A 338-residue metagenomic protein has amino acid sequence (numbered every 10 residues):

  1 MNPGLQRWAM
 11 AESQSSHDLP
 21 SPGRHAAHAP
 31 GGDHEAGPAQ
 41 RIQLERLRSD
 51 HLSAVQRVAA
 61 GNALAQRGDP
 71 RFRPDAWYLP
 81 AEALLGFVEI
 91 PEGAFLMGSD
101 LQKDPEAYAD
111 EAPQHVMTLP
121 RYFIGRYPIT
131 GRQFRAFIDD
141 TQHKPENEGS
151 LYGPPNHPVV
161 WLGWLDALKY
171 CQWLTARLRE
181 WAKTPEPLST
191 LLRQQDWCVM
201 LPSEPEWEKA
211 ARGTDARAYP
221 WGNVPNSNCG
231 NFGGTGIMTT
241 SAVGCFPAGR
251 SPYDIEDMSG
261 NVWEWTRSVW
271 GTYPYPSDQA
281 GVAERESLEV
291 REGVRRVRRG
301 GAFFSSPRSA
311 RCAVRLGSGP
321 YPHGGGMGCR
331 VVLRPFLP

Functional and structural regions predicted by a protein language model:
P20-A29: Boundary/linker elements of alpha-helical solenoid repeat scaffolds
H34-Q40, M97-A107, V116-C229, R267-Y275 (+1 more regions): Active-site microenvironments of metalloenzymes and redox enzymes
G37-E45, R71-W77: Amphipathic alpha-helical scaffolding segments comprising HEAT/armadillo-like alpha-solenoid repeats
L52-Q56: Positions within the helices of HEAT/ARM-like alpha-solenoid repeats
G61-L64: Hydrophobic core/packing positions within alpha-helical solenoid repeats
A107-M117, Q194, D215, P225 (+3 more regions): Surface-exposed recognition segments
